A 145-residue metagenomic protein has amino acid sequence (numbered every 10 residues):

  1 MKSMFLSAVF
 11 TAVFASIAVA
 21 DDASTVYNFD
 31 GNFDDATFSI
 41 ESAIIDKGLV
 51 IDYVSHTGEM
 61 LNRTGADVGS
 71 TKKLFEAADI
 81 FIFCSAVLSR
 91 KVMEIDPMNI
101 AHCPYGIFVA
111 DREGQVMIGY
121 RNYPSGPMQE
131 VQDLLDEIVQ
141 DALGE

Functional and structural regions predicted by a protein language model:
M1-F10: Sec-dependent signal peptide recognition, specifically the positively charged N-region followed immediately by
V13-A18: N-terminal signal peptide c-region/cleavage motif recognized by signal peptidases
A20-G58: Terminal, regulation- and interaction-focused segments at domain boundaries
F29-T37, L74, P124, M128-Q132: Solvent-exposed, acidic/flexible segments
D30, V54, C84, Y120-N122: Active-site-proximal beta-strand/loop segments in catalytic clefts of secreted hydrolases
M60-G106: Mid-chain, structured segments of secreted extracytoplasmic proteins
C103-S125: Beta-strand/loop substructures that line and gate deep hydrophobic ligand-binding cavities in soluble
M117-E145: C-terminal partner/receptor-binding element of secreted or periplasmic proteins
